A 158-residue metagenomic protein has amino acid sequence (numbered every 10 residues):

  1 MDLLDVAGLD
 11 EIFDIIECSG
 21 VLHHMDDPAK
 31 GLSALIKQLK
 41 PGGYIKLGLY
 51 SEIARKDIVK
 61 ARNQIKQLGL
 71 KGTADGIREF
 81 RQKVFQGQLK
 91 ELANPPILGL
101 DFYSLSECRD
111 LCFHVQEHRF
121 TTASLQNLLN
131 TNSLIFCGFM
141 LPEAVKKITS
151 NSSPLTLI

Functional and structural regions predicted by a protein language model:
L4-I16: A short acidic, Gly/Pro-enriched loop at the edge of an enzyme's catalytic core that lines a small-molecule cofactor
L9-D10, D27-P28, D57-K60: Short, solvent-exposed loop/turn and secondary-structure capping segments
I12-D14, L32-A34, E52, K60-K66 (+2 more regions): Short secondary-structure boundary/capping segments
F13-A29, I45, S51-I53: A short SAM/SAH-binding and catalytic strip from SAM-dependent methyltransferases
D14-I15, P41-L47, S133-G138: Beta-sheet entry/capping signal
A29-Y44: A short glycine-rich, Lys/Arg-flanked "PGG" loop and its adjoining helix->strand segment in the class I
Y44-P95: Conserved class I S-adenosyl-L-methionine
F80-I158: Rossmann-like AdoMet/SAM-dependent catalytic core
